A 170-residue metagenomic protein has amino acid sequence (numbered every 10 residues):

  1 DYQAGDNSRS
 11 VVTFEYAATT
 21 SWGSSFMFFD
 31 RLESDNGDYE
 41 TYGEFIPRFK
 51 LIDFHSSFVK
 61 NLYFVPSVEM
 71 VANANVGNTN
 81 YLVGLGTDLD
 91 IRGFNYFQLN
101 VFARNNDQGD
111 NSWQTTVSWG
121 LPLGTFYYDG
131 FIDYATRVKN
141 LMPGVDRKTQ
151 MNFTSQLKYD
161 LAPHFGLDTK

Functional and structural regions predicted by a protein language model:
D1-L32: Short glycine/proline- and aromatic-enriched beta-strand/turn motifs that initiate or cap beta-hairpins
Y2, R31-D35, V68-A74, L89 (+2 more regions): Transmembrane beta-strands of outer-membrane beta-barrel pores
S8-V12, Y39-G43, G77-V83, G109-T115 (+1 more regions): Residues that define the transmembrane beta-barrel architecture of outer-membrane proteins
F14-A18, F45-L51, V83-L89, V101 (+2 more regions): Residues on the lipid-exposed face of transmembrane beta-strands in outer-membrane beta-barrel proteins
W22-S24, L51-Y63, D90-F97, P122-D129 (+1 more regions): Short loop/turn motifs that connect adjacent beta-strands in outer-membrane beta-barrel proteins
M27-N78, Q150: Surface-exposed loop and membrane-interface regions of Gram-negative outer-membrane beta-barrel proteins
K60-L62, S67-R104: Long amphipathic alpha-helical segments with strong coiled-coil/leucine-zipper propensity
R104-T169: Outer-membrane beta-barrel transmembrane domain signature
